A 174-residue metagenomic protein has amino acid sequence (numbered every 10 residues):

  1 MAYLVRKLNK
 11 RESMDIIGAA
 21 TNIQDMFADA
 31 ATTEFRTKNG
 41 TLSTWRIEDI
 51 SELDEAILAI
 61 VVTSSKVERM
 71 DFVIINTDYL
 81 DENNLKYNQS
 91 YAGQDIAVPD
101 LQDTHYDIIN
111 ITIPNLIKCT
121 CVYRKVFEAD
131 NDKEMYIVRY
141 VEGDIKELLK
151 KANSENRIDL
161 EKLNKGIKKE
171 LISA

Functional and structural regions predicted by a protein language model:
M1, E34-G40, E48-A174: Conserved NAD+-utilizing ADP-ribose enzyme module
M1-L42, A56-L58, S173-A174: ADP-ribose/NAD+-binding catalytic cleft of ART/PARP-like enzymes
W45: Short, well-ordered alpha-helical segments that carry or flank key catalytic/ligand-binding motifs at enzyme/regulatory
